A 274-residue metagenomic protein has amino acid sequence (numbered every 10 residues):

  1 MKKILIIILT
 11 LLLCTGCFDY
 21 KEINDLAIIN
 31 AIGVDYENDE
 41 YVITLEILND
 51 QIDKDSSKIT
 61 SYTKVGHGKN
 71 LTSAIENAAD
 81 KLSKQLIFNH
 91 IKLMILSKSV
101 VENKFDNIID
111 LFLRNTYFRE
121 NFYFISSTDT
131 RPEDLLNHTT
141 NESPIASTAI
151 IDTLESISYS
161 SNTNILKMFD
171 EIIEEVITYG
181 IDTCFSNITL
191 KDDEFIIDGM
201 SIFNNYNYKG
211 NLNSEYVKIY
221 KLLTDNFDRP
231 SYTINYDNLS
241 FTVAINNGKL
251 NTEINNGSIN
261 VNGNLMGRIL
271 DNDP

Functional and structural regions predicted by a protein language model:
K2-I6, L13-P274: Membrane-proximal alpha-helical signals and transmembrane carboxylates
